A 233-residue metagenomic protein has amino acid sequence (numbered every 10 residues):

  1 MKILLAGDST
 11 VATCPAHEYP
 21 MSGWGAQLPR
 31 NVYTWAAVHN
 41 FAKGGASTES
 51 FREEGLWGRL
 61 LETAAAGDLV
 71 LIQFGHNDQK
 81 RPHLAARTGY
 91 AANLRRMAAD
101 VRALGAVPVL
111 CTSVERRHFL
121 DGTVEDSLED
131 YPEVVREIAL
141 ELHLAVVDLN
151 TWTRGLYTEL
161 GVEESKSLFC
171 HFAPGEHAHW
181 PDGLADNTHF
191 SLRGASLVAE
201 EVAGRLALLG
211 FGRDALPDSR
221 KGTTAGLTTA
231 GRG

Functional and structural regions predicted by a protein language model:
M1-K43, G58-A66: Serine-esterase "nucleophile elbow" of acetyl-processing enzymes
S9, A46-S47, N77: Gly/Ser/Thr-rich beta-alpha loop segments that engage phosphate groups in nucleotides
T13, T48, R154: Active-site environment of divalent metal-dependent phosphoester hydrolases
H17-E18, E53, L84: Conserved strand-to-helix beginnings and helix N-cap segments that scaffold or border functional pockets
G44-A46, E115-R116: Short, internal active-site loops enriched in acidic
S47-G55: Structural motif
L56-G233: Alpha-helical cap/lid subdomain in secreted, periplasmic, or secretory-pathway luminal O-acyl-processing enzymes
